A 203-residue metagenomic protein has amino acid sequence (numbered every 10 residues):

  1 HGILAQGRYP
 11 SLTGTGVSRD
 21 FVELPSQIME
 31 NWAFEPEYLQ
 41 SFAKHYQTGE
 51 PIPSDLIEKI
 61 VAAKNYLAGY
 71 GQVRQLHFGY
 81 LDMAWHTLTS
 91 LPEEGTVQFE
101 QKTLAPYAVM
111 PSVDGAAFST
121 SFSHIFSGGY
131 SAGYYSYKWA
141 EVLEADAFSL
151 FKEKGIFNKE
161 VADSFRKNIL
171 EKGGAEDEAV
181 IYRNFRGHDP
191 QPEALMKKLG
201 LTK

Functional and structural regions predicted by a protein language model:
H1-K203: Cation-handling catalytic/transport regions enriched in His/Asp/Glu
